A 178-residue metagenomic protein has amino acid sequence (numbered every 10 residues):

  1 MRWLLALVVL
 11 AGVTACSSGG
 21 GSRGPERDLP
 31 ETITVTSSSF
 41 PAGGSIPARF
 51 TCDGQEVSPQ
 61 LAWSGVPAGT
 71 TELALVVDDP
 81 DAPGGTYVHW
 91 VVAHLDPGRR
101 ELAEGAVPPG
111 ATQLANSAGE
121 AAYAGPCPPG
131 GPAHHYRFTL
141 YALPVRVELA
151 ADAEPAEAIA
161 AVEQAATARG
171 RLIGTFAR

Functional and structural regions predicted by a protein language model:
R2-A6, G12-R178: N-terminus-centered regions that define maturation/targeting leaders and the start of the first functional domain
